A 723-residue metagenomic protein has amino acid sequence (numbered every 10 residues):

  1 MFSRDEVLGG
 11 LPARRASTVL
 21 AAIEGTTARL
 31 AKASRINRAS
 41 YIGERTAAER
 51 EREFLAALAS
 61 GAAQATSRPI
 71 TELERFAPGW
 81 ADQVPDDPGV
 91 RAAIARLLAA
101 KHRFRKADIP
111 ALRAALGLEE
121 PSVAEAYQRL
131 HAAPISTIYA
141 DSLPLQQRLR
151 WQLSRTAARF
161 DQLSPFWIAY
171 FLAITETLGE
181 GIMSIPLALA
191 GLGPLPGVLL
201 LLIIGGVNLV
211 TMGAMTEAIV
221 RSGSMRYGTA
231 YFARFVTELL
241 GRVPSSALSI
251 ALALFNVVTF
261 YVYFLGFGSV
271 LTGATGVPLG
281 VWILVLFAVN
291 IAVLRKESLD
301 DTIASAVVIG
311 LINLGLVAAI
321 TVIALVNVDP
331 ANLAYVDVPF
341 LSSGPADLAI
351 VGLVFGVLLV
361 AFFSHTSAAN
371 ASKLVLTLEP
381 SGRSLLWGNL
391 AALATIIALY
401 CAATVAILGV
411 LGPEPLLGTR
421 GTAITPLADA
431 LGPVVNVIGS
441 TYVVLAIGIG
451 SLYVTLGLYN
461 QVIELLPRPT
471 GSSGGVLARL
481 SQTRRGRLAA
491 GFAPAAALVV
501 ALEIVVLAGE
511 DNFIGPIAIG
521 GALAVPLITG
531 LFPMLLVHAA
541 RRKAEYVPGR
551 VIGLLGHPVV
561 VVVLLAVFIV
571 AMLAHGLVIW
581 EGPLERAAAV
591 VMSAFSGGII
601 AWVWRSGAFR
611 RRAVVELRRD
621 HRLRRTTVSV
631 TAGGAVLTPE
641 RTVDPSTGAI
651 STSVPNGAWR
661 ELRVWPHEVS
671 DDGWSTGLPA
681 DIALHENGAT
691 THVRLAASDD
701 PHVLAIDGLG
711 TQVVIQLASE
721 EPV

Functional and structural regions predicted by a protein language model:
F2-D5, G9-S17, A21-E51, L58 (+10 more regions): Membrane-interface "cap" regions at the ends of multi-pass membrane proteins
L149-D161, T275-L286, N290, D300 (+1 more regions): Helix-loop-helix junctions that connect adjacent transmembrane segments in multi-pass membrane transporters
S164, P186-T229, A233, L265 (+4 more regions): Extracellular loop-to-transmembrane helix junctions
I168-T177, S249-A253, G273-S298, L314-T321 (+4 more regions): Transmembrane alpha-helical segments of multi-pass small-molecule transport proteins
V210-R221, M225-V277, S440-P467, G530: Hydrophobic transmembrane alpha-helices that form the core helical bundles of multi-pass secondary transporters
G223-R242, A391-G450, N512: TM-loop-TM module centered on a large, flexible mid-protein loop between adjacent transmembrane helices in multi-pass
L316-I323, I447-G457, Q461, G491-L502 (+4 more regions): Hydrophobic alpha-helical segments of multi-pass membrane transport proteins
L466, T470, G474-A496, I519-M592 (+1 more regions): C-terminal membrane-solvent junction of multi-pass transporters and transport-like membrane proteins
